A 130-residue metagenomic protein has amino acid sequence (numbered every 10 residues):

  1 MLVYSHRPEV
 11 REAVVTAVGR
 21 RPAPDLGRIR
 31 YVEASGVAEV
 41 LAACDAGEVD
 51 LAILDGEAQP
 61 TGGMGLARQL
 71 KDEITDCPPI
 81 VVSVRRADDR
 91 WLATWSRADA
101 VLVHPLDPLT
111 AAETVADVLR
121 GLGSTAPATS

Functional and structural regions predicted by a protein language model:
M1-G19, A52: Conserved acidic segment of CheY-like receiver
A13, L106-V115: C-terminal output helix
L26-S35: Short hydrophobic/Thr-rich beta-strand motif most characteristic of the beta2 strand and flanking loop of CheY-like
A34-L51: Acidic, metal-coordinating helix/loop segments flanking the phosphotransfer/catalytic sites of two-component signaling
D50-K71: Conserved phosphotransfer microenvironments
A52, V101-L102: Two-component signal transduction core modules
I74-P79: His-Asp phosphorelay/catalytic-motif detector in bacterial-type signaling
R85-V101: Alpha4 helix (beta4-alpha4-beta5 surface) of REC/receiver domains from two-component response regulators
